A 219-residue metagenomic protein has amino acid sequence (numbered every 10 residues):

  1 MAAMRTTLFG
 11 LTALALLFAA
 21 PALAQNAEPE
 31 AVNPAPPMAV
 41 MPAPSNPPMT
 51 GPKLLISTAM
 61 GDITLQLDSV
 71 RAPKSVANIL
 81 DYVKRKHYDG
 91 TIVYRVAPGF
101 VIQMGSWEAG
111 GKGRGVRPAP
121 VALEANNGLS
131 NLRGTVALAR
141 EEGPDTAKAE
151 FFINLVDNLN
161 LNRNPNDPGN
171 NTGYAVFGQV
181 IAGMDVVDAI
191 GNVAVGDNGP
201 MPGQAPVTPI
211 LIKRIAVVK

Functional and structural regions predicted by a protein language model:
A2, F9-L11, L17, L23-K219: Cyclophilin-like peptidyl-prolyl cis-trans isomerases
